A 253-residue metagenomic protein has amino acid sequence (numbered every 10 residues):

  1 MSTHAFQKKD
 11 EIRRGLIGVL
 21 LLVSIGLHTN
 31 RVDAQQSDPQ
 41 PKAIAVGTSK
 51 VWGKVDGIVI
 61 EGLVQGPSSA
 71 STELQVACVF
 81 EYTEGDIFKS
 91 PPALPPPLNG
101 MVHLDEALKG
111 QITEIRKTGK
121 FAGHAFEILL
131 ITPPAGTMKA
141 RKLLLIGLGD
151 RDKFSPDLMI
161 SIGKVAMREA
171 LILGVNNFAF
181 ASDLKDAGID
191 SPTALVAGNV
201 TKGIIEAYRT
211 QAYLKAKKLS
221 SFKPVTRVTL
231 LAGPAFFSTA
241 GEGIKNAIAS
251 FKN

Functional and structural regions predicted by a protein language model:
S2-I17: Bacterial N-terminal signal peptides that target proteins for export
D10-E11, H28, P224: Short alpha-helical segments used as structural interaction elements across diverse proteins
I17-L27: Bacterial N-terminal signal peptides
N30-D33: Sec/Tat signal peptide C-region and signal peptidase I cleavage site
Q35-N253: Glycine-/small-residue-enriched capping loops at alpha/beta junctions
